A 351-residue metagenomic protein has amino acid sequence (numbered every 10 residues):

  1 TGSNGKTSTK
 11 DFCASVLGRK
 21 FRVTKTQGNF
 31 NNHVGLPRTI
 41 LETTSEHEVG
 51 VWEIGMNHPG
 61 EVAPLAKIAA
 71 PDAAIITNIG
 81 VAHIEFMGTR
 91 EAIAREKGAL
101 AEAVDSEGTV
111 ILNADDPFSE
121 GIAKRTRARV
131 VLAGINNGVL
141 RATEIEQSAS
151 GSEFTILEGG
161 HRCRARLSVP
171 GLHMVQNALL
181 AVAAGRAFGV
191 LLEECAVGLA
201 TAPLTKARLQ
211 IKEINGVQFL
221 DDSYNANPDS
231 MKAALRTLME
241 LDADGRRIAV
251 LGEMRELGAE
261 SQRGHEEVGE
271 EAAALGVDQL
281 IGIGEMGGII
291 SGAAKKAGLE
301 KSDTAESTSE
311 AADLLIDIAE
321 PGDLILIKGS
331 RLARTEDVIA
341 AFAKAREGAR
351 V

Functional and structural regions predicted by a protein language model:
T1-T109, A114, F118-T126, D317 (+1 more regions): Phosphate-binding loop of NTP-binding sites
F21-G28, A133-G134, E300-D303: Conserved RecA-like helicase motor-core motifs
V49, A73, L180, E320-K328: Short SAM/SAH-binding signature in class I
A66, A73-A74, A202, T308 (+1 more regions): Glycine-rich phosphate-binding loops of nucleotide-dependent enzymes
A73-F219, D244-G245, E270-A273, V277-Q279 (+1 more regions): Acidic, Mg2+-coordinating active-site environments of NTP-dependent enzymes
L204-T205, S223-L299, T304, G348-V351: Active-site beta-alpha connecting loops in nucleotide-dependent enzymes
K206-R208, T335-A340, A349-V351: ATP-dependent carboxylate/acyl-activation modules
T304-E306, E320-A343: Peripheral docking tails and interdomain loops at the edges of cofactor- or intermediate-handling domains
